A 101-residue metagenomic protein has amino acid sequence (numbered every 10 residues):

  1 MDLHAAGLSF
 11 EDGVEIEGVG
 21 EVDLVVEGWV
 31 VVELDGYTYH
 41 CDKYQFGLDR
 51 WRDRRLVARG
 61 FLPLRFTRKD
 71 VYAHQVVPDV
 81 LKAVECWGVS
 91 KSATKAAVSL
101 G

Functional and structural regions predicted by a protein language model:
M1, A6-E17: A short acidic/basic microdomain associated with nuclease active sites
E15-E21, V26-G101: Basic, glycine-rich
